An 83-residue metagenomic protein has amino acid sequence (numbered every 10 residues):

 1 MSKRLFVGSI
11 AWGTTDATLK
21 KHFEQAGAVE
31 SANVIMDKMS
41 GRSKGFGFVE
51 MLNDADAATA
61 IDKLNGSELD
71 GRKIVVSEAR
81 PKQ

Functional and structural regions predicted by a protein language model:
M1-Q83: Intrinsically disordered, low-complexity RNA-binding regions enriched in Gly/Arg/Ser/Tyr
